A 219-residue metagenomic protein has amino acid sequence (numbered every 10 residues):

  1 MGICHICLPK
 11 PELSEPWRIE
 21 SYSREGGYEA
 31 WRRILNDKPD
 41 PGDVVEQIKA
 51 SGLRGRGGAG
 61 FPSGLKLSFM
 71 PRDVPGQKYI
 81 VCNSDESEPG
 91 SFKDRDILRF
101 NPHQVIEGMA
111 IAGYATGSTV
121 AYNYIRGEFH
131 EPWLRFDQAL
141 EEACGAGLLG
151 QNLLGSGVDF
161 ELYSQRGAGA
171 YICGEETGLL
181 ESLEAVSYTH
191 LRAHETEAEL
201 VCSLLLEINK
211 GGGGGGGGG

Functional and structural regions predicted by a protein language model:
M1-E195: Feature of Fe-S/electron-transfer and energy-metabolism proteins that preferentially highlights extended coupling
T189-T196, I208, G213-G219: Conserved small/polar residues in nucleotide/adenosyl-binding loops
S203-L204: Alpha-helical coiled-coil/heptad-repeat oligomerization segments
